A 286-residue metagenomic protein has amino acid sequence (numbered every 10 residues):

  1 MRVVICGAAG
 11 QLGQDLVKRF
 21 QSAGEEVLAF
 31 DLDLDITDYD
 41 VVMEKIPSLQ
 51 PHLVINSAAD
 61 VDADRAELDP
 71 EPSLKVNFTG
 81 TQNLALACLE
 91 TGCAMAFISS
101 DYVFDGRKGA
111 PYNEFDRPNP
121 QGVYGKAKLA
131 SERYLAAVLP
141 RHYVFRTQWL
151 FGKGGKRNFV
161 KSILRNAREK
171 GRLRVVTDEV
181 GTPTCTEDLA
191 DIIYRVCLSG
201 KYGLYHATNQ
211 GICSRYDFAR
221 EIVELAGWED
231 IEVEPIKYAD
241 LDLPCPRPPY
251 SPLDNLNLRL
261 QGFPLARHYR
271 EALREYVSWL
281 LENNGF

Functional and structural regions predicted by a protein language model:
M1-R19: N-terminal Rossmann NAD(P)H-binding glycine-rich loop of SDR-like oxidoreductase domains
C6, F30, N56-A58, M95-S100 (+2 more regions): SDR active-site strand-loop-helix element
Q21, E25-E44: Adenosine-cofactor binding site in Rossmann-like domains, unifying the SAM/SAH pocket of S-adenosylmethionine-dependent
I36-V76: NAD(P)H-binding glycine-rich loop region in Rossmannoid oxidoreductase-like domains and their noncatalytic homologs
K75, G80-N83, E90, V103-F145 (+1 more regions): Catalytic helix-loop patch of NAD(P)-dependent Rossmann-fold dehydrogenases
R133-G181, E187-D188, Y194: NAD(P)-dependent short-chain dehydrogenase/reductase
I192-I193, S199-P244, G285: Mid/C-terminal beta-alpha module of Rossmann-like enzyme folds, strongest in SDR-family dehydrogenases/epimerases
S214-R220, K237-Y276, G285: Conserved C-terminal active-site "lid" loop/helix of NAD(P)H-dependent oxidoreductases that clamps the redox cofactor
